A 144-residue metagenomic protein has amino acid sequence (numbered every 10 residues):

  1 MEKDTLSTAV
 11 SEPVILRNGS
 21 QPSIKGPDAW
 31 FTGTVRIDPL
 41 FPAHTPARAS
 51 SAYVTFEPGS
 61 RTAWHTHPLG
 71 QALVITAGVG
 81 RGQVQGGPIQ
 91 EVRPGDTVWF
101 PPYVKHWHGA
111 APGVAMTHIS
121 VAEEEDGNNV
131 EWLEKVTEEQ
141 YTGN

Functional and structural regions predicted by a protein language model:
M1-R48, V130-N144: A short, N-terminal "cap"/entry segment at the start of jelly-roll beta-barrel domains of the cupin/DSBH fold
Y53-E57, T66-G82, V121-E123: Short, conserved beta-strand element in jelly-roll/cupin
T62-W64, G82-Q83, K105-P112: Short beta-strand His + acidic residue motifs that chelate non-heme Fe in jelly-roll/DSBH and cupin folds
A72, W99, G113-W132: A short hydrophobic beta-strand segment most commonly corresponding to one strand of the jelly-roll/cupin
G86-Y103: Short acidic-glycine-tyrosine-enriched beta hairpin
